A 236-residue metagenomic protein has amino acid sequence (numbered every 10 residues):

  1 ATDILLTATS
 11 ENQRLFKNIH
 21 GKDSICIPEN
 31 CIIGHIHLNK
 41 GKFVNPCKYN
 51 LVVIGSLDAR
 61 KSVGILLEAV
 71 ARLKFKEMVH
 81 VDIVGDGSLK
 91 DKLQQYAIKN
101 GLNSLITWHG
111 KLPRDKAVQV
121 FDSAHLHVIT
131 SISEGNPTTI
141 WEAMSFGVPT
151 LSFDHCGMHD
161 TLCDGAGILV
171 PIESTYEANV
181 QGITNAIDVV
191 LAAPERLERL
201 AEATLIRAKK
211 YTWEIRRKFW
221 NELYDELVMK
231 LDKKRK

Functional and structural regions predicted by a protein language model:
A1-L38, N45: Donor nucleotide-sugar binding/catalytic pocket of nucleotide-sugar-dependent glycosyltransferases
Y49, V53-R72, S88-Q94: A conserved mid-protein helix/loop that constitutes part of the nucleotide-sugar donor-binding site
Q94-L112: Nucleotide-activated donor-binding/catalytic signature segment of Leloir-type glycosyltransferases, i.e., the conserved
K111-L112, Q119-A124: Short alpha-helical donor nucleotide-sugar binding micro-motif in glycosyltransferases
I132: Aromatic "clamp/platform" in nucleotide-sugar-dependent glycosyltransferases that forms part of the donor/acceptor
P149-S152: Short hydrophobic beta-strand element within catalytic cores of glycosyltransferases and related nucleotide-activated
H159-D188: Change "using UDP/GDP/dTDP sugars" to "using nucleotide sugars
E195-D225: A charged, aromatic-enriched C-terminal amphipathic alpha-helix characteristic of glycosyltransferases across folds
